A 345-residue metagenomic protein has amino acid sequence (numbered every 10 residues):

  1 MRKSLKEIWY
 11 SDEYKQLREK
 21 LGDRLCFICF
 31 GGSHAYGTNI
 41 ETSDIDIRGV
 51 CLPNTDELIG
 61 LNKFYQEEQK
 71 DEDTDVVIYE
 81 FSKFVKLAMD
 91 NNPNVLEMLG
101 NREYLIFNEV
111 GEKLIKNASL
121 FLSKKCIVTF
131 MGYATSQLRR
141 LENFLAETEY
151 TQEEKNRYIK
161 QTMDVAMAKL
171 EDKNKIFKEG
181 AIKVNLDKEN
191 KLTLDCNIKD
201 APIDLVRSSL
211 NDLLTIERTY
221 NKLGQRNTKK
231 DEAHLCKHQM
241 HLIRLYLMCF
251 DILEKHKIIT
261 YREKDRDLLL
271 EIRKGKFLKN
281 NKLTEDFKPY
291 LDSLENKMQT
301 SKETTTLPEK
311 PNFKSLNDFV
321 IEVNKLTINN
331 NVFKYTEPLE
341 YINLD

Functional and structural regions predicted by a protein language model:
M1-C29, D345: Helical scaffold of the NTase/Pol beta-like nucleotidyltransferase catalytic core
F27-G31, L223-G224: Short linear interaction motifs
G32, Y36-T74: Catalytic metal-binding acidic patch
S33-Y36, P53-T55, E103-Y104, M248-D251 (+1 more regions): Short, solvent-exposed loop/turn segments at secondary-structure junctions
Q69-H234, H238-H241, Y246-C249, T260 (+1 more regions): Conserved NTP/Mg2+-binding pocket subregion across the NTase superfamily
L99, F250-T260, M298, K302-T305: Long, hydrophobic, amphipathic alpha-helical segments used as structural scaffolds
H234, L253, K257-L283: Active-site/pore-lining binding-face segments in mid-to-C-terminal subdomains
E271-D345: C-terminal amphipathic alpha-helical interaction region
